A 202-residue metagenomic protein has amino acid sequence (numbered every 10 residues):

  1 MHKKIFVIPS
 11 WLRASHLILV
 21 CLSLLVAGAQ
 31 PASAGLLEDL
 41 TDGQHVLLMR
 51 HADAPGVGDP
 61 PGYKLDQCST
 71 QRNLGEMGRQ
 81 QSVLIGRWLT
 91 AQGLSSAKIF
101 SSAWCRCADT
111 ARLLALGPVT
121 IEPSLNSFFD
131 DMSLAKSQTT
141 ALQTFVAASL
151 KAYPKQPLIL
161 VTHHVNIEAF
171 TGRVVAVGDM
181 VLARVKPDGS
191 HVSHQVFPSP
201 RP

Functional and structural regions predicted by a protein language model:
M1-L12: N-terminal secretory signal peptides that target proteins for export/translocation
S15-A27: Bacterial N-terminal signal peptides
A29-A34: Boundary at the C-terminal end of the N-terminal hydrophobic targeting segment
G35-P123, F128-D131, S137, R173-P200: Active-site-proximal alpha-helix that buttresses catalytic centers in soluble enzyme cores
Q44-V46, P154-T162: Generic beta-sheet signal
Q92-L94, S149-K155: Glycine-rich phosphate-binding loop signature in dinucleotide/nucleotide-binding domains
A141-K151: A short, acidic, amphipathic alpha-helical segment used as a generic capping/interface helix at domain edges
